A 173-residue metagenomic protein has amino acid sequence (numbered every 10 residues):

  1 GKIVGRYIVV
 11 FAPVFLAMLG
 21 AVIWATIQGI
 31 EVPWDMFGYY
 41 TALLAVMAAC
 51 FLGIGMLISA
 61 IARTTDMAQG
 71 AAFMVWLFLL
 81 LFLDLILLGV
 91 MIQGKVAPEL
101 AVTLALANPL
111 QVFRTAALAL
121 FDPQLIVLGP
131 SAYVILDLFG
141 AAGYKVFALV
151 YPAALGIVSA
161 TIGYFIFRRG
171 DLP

Functional and structural regions predicted by a protein language model:
G1-K2: Short helix-to-coil transition segments within interhelical loops that connect adjacent transmembrane helices
G5-A62, D66: Secretory targeting signals
R6, V10, F73-L77, G156: Residue-level recognition of pore/gate-forming positions within transmembrane alpha-helices of multi-pass
A17, A21, A25, G55 (+3 more regions): Structural signal for membrane-spanning alpha-helices in multi-pass inner-membrane proteins, emphasizing helix cores
F37-A42, Q69-G70, K145-A153: Hydrophobic alpha-helical transmembrane segments
A45-V96: A structural motif at transmembrane helix-loop-helix junctions in multipass membrane proteins
L81-I157, T161: Terminal transmembrane helical anchor/hairpin motif
R168-P173: Short cytosolic juxtamembrane segments of multi-pass membrane proteins
